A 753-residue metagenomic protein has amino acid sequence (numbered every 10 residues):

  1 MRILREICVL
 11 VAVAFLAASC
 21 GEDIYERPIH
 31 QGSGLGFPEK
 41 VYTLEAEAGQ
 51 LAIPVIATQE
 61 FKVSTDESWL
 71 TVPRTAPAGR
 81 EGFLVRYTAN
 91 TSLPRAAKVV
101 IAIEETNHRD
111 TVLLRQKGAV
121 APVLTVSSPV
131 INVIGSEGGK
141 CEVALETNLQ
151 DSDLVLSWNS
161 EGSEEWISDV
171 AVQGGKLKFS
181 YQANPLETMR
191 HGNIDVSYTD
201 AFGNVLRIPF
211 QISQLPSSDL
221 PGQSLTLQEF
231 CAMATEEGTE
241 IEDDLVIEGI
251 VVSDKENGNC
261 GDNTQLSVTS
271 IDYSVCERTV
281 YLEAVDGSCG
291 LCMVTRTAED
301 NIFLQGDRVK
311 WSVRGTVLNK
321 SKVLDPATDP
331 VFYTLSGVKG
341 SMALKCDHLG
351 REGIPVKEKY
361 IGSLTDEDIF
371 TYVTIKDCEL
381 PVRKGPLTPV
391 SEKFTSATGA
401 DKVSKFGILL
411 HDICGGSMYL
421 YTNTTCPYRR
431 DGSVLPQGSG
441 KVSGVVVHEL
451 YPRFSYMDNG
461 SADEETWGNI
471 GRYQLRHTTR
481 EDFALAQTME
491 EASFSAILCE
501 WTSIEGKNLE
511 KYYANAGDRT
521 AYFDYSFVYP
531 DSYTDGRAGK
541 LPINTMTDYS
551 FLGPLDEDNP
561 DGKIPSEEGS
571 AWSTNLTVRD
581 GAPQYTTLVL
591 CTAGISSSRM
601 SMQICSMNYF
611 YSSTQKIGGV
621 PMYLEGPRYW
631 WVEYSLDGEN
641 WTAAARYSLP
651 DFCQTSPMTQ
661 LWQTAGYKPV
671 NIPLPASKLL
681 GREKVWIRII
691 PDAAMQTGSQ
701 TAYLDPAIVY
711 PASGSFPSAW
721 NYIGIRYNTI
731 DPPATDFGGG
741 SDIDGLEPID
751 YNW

Functional and structural regions predicted by a protein language model:
A14-T43, T106-T125, A201-L225, V331-C346 (+2 more regions): Bacterial Sec-dependent N-terminal signal peptides
G34-F37, Q50-L84, L145-K178: Surface-exposed binding patches on compact interaction domains or structured appendages
L93-E105, T188-D200: A short beta-strand micro-motif common to beta-rich folds, especially ectodomain repeats
A119-A121, I131-V133, Q214-E491: OB-fold nucleic-acid-binding modules
Q487-R537: Extracellular carbohydrate-recognition regions
F527-S597, S601: Surface-exposed, low-complexity/disordered Ser/Thr/Gly/Pro/Asn-rich loops and linkers
E633-S635: Conserved Ser/Thr-centered positions that define the repeating blades of beta-propeller domains
W641, A645-W753: Terminal, low-complexity interaction segments
